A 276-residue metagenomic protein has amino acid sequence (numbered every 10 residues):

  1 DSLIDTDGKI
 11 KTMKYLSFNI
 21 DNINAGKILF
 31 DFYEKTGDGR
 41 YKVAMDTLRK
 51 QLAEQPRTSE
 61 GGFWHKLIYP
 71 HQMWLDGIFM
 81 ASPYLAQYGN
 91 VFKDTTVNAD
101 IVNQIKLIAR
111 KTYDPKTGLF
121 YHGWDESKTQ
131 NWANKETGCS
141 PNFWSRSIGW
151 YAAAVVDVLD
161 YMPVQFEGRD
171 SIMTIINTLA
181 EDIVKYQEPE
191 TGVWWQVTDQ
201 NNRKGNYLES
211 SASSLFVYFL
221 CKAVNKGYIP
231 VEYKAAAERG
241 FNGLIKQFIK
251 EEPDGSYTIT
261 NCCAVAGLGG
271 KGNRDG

Functional and structural regions predicted by a protein language model:
D1, S17-E34, W74-N90, W144-D160 (+1 more regions): Well-ordered alpha-helical segments within folded domains of soluble proteins
D1-T12, V43-G62, N98-W124, K128-N131 (+2 more regions): Long, well-ordered core segments of solenoidal/helical folds
I4-T12, G62-L67, K128-P141, W195-G205 (+1 more regions): Acidic/His metal-coordination segments adjacent to aromatic residues that form catalytic metal sites in metalloenzymes
D5-K9, M13-I20, N24-G26, F32-K35 (+5 more regions): CBM-like carbohydrate-recognition segments
T36, Y88-A99, V158-D170, A223-V231: Inter-helical turn/loop segments and adjacent helix faces that build the functional surface of alpha-helical bundle
M73-M80, K93, V97-D100, K135-W150 (+2 more regions): Short, contiguous, pocket-lining structural segments that sit at or immediately flank catalytic/ligand-binding sites
L119-S145, A152, V156-M173: Surface-exposed beta-loop-beta
A152-N201: Oxyanion-binding "anion nests"
